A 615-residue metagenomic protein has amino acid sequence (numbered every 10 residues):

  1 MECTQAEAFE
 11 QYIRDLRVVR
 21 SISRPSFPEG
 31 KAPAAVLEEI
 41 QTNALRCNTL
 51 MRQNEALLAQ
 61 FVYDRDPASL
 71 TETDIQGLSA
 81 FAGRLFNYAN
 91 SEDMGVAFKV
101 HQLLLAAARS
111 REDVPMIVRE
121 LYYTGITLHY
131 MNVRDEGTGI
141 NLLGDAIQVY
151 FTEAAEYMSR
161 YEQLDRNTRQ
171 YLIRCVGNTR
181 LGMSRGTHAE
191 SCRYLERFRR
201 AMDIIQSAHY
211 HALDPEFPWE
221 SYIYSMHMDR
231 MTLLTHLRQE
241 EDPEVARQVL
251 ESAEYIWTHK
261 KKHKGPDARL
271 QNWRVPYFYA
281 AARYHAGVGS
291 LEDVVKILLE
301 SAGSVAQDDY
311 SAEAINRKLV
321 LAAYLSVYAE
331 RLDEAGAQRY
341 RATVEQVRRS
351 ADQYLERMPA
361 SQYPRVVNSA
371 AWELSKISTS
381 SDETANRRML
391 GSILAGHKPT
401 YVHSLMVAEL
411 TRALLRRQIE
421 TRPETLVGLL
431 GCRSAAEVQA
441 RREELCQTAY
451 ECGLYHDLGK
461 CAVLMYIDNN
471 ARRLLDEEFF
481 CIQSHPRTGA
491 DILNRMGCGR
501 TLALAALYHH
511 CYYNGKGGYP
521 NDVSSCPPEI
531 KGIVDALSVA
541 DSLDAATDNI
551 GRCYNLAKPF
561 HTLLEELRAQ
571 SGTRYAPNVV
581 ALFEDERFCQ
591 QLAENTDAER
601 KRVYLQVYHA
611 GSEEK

Functional and structural regions predicted by a protein language model:
E2-M406, L410-L415, K615: Non-catalytic interface/linker regions that flank or bridge core catalytic/transmembrane domains
D165-T168, D214-W219, V427-G453, L493-V539 (+2 more regions): Histidine/acidic-rich helix-loop-helix segments that form or flank divalent-metal centers in metalloenzyme catalytic
Q353-Q483: Acidic/His-rich, divalent-metal-binding segments that scaffold phosphate/diphosphate chemistry
D382, R416, V463, D491-N494 (+1 more regions): Charged/polar positions within long, soluble alpha-helices
M406-R416, C481-N494, K558-Y575: An active-site-proximal "capping" alpha-helix that borders the catalytic cofactor pocket
Q418-T421, L458-M465, H509-G517, L543-A546: A short secondary-structure junction motif
A471-E477, G551-F560: Short, charged, surface-exposed loops that flank catalytic or proteolytic processing sites
I482, D535, V539-A545: Active-site-proximal alpha-helical segments within enzyme catalytic domains
